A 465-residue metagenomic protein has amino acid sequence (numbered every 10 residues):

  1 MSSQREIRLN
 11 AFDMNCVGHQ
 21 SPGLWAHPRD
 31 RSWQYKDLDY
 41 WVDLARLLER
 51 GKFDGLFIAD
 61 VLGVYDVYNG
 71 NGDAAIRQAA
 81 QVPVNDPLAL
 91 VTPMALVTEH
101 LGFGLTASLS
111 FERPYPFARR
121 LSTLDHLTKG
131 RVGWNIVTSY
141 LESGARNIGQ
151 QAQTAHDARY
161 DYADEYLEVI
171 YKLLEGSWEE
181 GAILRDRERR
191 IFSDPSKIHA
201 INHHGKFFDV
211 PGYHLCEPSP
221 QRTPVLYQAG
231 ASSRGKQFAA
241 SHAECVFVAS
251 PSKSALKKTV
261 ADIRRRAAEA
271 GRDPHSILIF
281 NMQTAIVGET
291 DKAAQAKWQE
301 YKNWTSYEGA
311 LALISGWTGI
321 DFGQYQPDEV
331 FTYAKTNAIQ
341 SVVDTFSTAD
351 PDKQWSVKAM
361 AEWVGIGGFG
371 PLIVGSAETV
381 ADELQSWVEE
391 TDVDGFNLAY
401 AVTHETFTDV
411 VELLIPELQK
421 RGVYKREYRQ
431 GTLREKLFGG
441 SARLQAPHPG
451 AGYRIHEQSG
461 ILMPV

Functional and structural regions predicted by a protein language model:
M1-V465: N-terminal glycine-rich cofactor-binding segment that shapes the pocket for flavin-like pterin cofactors
